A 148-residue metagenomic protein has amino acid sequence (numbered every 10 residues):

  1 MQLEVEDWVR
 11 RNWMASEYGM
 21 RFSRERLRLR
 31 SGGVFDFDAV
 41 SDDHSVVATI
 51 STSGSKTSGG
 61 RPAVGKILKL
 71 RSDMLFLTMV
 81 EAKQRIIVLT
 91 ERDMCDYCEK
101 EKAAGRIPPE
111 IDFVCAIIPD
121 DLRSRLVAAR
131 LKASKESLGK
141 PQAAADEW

Functional and structural regions predicted by a protein language model:
M1-L29: Acidic-basic catalytic patches of nuclease active cores, encompassing PD-(D/E)XK and other metal-cofactor nuclease
Y18, D42-S45, V80-R85: Short glycine/proline-enriched coil/turn segments at helix->beta-strand junctions
R24, T49, C115-I117: Structural signal for conserved beta-strand scaffold positions within catalytic alpha/beta enzyme cores
L29, G54, I118-L122: Residue-level detector of flexible, active-site-proximal loop/helix-junction positions within diverse enzyme catalytic
S31-G33: Short solvent-exposed loop/turn micro-motifs enriched in small/polar/acidic residues
F35-S53: Active-site beta-strand-loop-beta-strand hairpin of nuclease catalytic cores that positions key catalytic residues
I50-R106: Catalytic cores of nucleic-acid endonucleases
L75-A82, M94-W148: Non-catalytic C-terminal interaction segments of nucleic acid-processing enzymes
